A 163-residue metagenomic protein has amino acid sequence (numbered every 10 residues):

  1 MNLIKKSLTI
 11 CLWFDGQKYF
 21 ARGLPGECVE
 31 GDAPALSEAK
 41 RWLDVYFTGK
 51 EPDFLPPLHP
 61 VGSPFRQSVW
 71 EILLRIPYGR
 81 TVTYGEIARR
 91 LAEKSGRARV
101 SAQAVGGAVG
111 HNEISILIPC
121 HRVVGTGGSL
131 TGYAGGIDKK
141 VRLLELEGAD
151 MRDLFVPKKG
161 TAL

Functional and structural regions predicted by a protein language model:
M1-L3: Short, hydrophobic/aromatic-rich segments at coil-to-beta transitions
K5-I10, K18, R41, P52-L163: Nucleic acid-binding interface residues in structured DNA/RNA-binding domains, emphasizing the DNA-engaging scaffolds
T9-L55: Compact structured core domains
